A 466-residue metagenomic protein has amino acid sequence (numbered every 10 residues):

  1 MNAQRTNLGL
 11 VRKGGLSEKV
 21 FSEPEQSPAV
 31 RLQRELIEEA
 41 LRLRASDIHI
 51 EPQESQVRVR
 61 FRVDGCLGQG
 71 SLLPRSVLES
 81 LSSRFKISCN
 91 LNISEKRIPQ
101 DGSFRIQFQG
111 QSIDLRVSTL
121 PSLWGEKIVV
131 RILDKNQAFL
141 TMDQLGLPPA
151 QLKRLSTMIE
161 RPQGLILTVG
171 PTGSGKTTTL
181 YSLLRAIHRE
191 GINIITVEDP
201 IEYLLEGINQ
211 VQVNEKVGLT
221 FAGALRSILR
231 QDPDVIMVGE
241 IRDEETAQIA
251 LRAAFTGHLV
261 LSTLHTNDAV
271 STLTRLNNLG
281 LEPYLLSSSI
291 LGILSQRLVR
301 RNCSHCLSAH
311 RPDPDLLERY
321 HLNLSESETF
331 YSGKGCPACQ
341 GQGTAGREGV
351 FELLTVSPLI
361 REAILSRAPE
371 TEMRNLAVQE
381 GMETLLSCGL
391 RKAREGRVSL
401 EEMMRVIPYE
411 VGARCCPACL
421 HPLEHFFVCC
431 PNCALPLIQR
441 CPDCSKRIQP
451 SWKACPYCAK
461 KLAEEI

Functional and structural regions predicted by a protein language model:
M1-A3, L8-G9, L16-I466: Short, flexible helix-loop junctions that flank or precede catalytic/ligand sites
